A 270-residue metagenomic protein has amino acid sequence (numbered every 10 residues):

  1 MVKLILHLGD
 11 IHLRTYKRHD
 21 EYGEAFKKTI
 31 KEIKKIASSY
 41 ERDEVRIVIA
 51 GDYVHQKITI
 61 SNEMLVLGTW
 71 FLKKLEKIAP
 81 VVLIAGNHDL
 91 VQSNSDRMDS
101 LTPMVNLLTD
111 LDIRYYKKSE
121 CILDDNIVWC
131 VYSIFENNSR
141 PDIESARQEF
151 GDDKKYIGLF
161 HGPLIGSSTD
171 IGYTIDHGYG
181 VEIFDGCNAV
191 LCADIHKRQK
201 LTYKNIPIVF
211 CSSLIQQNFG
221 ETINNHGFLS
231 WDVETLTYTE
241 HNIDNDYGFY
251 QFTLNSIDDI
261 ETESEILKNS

Functional and structural regions predicted by a protein language model:
M1-F71, K77, A146-D152: N-terminal active-site segment of His-dependent metallophosphoesterases
L6, V128-C130, L229, G248: Conserved beta-strand elements of the Class I
L8, Y116, Y132, C211 (+1 more regions): Hydrophobic residues at beta-strand termini and immediately following loops that shape nucleotide-binding pockets
H12-L13, Y53-H55, H88-Q92, I215: Short histidine/acidic/glycine/proline-rich micro-motifs that form metal- and phosphate-coordinating active-site loops
R18, N94-S95, T202-Y203, E221 (+1 more regions): Short, well-ordered secondary-structure micro-motifs
I30, K34, Y179-V181, S264: Short hydrophobic/charged patches on amphipathic alpha-helices used for structural packing and interfaces
R46, Q56-I208: His/Asp/Glu-rich metal-coordinating catalytic cores of metallo-dependent phosphodiesterases/hydrolases acting on
I122-L123, I206-S270: Binuclear metal-dependent phosphoesterase catalytic core
